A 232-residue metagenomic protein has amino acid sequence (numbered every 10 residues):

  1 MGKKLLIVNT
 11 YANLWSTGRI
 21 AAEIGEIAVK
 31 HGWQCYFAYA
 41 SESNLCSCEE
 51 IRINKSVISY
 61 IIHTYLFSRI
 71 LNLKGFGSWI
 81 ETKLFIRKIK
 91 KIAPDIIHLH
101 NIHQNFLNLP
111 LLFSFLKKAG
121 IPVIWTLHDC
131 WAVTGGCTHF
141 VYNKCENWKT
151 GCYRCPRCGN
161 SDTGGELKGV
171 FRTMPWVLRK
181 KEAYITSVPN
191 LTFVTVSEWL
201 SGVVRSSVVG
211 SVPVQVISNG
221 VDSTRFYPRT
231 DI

Functional and structural regions predicted by a protein language model:
M1-E50, K90, K117-P122, P189: N-terminal subdomain of nucleotide-sugar transferases
G2, K30-I96: A conserved catalytic-core segment of Leloir-type glycosyltransferases
R19-I20, C46-I51, L111, G135-F140 (+3 more regions): Short aromatic-enriched loop/helix-cap "lid" or pocket-rim segments at secondary-structure transitions that line
R87, K118, W131, N147-F193 (+1 more regions): Membrane-proximal helix-turn-helix segments that form the acceptor-binding/catalytic region of lipid-linked
R87-L107, I121-H128: Short N-terminal targeting/anchoring amphipathic segment
N101-F106, L127-T138, G159-G169: A short, histidine- and acid-enriched strand-loop-helix "catalytic/donor-clamping" loop that lines the nucleotide-sugar
L178-K181, Y227-I232: A short helix/loop element that forms part of the nucleotide-sugar donor recognition site in Leloir-type
W199, G220: Carbohydrate-associated surface elements
